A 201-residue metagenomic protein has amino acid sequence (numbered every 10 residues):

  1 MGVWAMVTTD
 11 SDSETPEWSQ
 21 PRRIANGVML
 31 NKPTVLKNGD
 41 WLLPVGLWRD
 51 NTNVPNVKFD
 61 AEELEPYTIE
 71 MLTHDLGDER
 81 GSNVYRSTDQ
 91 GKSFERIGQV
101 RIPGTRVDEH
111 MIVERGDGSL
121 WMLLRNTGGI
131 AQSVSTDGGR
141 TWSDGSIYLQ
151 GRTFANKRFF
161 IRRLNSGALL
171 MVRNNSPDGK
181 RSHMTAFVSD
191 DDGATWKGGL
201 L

Functional and structural regions predicted by a protein language model:
M1-L201: Asp-box/BNR beta-propeller blade signature and adjacent active/binding-site loops in extracellular glycan-interacting
